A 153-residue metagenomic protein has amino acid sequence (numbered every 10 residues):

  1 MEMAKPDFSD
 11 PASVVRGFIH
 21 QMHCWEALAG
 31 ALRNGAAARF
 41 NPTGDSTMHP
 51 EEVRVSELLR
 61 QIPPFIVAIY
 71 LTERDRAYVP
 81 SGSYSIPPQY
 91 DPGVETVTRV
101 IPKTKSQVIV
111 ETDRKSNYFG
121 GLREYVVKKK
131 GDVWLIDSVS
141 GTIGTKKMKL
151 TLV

Functional and structural regions predicted by a protein language model:
M1, S9, Y90, V110-T112 (+1 more regions): Intrinsic disorder/low-complexity signal
E2-A29: Short, aromatic-enriched amphipathic alpha-helices that serve as compact interaction elements
C24-R60: N-terminal interaction modules that seed assembly of large macromolecular complexes
P50-Y118: Surface-exposed, charged secondary-structure patches
R99-E124, K128-G131, I136-V153: Low-complexity, intrinsically disordered terminal/linker segments enriched in charged and Gly/Pro repeats
